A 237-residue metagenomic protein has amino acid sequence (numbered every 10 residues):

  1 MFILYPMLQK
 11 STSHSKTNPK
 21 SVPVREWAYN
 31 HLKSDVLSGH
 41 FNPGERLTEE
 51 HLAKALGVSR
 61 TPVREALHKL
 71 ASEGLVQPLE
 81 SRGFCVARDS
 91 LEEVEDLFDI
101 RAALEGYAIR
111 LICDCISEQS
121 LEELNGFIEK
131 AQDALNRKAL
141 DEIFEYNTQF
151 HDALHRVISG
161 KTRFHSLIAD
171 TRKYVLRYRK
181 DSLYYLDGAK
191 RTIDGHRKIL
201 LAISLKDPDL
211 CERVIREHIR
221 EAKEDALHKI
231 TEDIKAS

Functional and structural regions predicted by a protein language model:
M1-D114, Q119, R163, E212 (+1 more regions): Short linear motifs at protein or domain termini
M1-I3, G188-S237: C-terminal regulatory/effector modules of DNA-binding transcriptional regulators
P23, L121-E122, D187-K190: Short helix-capping and inter-helix turn/linker motifs at the boundaries of alpha-helical repeat units
W27, E65, Y107, L111 (+6 more regions): Residues within well-formed alpha-helices
S72-Q77, T171-K173, D187-K190: Mobile beta-alpha loop/short-helix "lid" or hinge segments that flank ligand
S81, L104, G126, R191-D194: Alpha-helix N-cap/N′ positions at the starts of helices
E93, L97, E118-D181, D194-A202 (+1 more regions): Conserved amphipathic alpha-helical segments that form helical-bundle/coiled-coil interaction surfaces
